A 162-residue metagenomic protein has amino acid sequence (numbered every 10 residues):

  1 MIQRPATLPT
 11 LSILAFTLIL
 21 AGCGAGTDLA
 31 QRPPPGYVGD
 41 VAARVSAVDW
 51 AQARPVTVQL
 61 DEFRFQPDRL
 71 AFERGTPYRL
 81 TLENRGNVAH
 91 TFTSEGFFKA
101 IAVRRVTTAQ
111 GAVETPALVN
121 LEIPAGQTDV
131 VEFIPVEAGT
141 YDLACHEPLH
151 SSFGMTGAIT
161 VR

Functional and structural regions predicted by a protein language model:
I2-S12: Bacterial N-terminal signal peptides that target proteins for export
I19-G22: C-terminal motif of bacterial Sec signal peptides marking the signal peptidase cleavage site
G24-G39, R64, T115-R162: Extracellular/periplasmic metallocenter environments
L29-V56: N-terminal low-complexity, Pro/Thr/Ser-rich intrinsically disordered segments that act as propeptides or flexible
A47-Y78: N-terminal edge beta-strand
D68-T93, T128-E137, V161: Beta-strand cores of secreted/periplasmic/IMS beta-sandwich domains, seen most often in copper-related folds
F98-A109: Short aromatic-acidic-glycine turn motif
T108-P116: Short beta-strand and strand-turn-strand segments in soluble, beta-rich domains
